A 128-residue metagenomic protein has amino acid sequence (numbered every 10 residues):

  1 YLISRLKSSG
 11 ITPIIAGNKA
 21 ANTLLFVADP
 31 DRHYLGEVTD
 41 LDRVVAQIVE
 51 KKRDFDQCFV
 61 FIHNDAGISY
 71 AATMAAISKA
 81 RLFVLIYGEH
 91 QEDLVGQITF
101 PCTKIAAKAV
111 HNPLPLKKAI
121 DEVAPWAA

Functional and structural regions predicted by a protein language model:
Y1-S8: Histidine-anchored nucleotide/phosphate-binding helix
T12-N18, V84-G88: Short internal beta-strands
K19-D40: N-terminal beta-loop-helix "entrance" segment that forms/cooperates in small-molecule cofactor or anionic ligand
K19-N22, H63-G67: Gly/Ser/Thr-rich loops at beta-strand to alpha-helix junctions that form or flank small-molecule/cofactor-binding
D42-R53: Short acidic low-complexity segments
D56-V60: Structural motif
I62, A66, M74-A128: Glycine-rich, aromatic-bearing surface loops/beta-hairpins
